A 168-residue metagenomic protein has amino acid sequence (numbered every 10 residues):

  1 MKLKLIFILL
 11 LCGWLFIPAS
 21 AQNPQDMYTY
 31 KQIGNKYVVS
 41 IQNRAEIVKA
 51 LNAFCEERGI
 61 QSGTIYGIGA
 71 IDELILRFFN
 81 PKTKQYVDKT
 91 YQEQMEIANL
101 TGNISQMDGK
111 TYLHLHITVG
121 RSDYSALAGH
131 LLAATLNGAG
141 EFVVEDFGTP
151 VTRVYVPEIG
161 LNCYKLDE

Functional and structural regions predicted by a protein language model:
M1-L5: Positively charged n-region of N-terminal signal peptides that target proteins for export
I6-P18: Bacterial N-terminal signal peptides
Q22-G67, D72-L113, T118-E168: N-terminal intrinsically disordered, cationic/polar leader segments that include organellar targeting peptides
